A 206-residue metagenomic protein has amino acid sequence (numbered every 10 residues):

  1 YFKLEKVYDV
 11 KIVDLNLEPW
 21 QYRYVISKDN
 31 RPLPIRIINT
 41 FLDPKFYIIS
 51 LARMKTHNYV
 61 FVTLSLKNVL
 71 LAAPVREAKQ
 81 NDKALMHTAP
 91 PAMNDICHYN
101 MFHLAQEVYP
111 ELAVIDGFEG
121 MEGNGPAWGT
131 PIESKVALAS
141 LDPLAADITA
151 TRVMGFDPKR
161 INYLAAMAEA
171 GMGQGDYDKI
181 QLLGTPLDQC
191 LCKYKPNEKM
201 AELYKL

Functional and structural regions predicted by a protein language model:
Y1-L206: N-terminal and secondary-structure boundary signal
